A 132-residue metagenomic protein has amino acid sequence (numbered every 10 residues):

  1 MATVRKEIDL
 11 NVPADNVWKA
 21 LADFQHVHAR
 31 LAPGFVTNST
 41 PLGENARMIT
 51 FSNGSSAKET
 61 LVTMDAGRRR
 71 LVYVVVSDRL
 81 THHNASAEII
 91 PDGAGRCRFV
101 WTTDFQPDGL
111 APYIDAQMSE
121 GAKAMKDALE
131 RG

Functional and structural regions predicted by a protein language model:
M1-T40: Hydrophobic ligand-binding cavity/cleft-lining segments
A2-V4, S55, R69, H83 (+1 more regions): Residues at beta-strand starts and edge strands
R5-E7, S56-K58, N84-S86, D115: Well-ordered beta-strand positions in beta-sheet-rich domains
E7-N11, T50, T60, E88: Generic structural detector for well-ordered beta-strands
N11-D15, T63-G67, I89-R98: A short, structured loop/turn motif at beta-sheet edges
Q25-R79, N84, F105, E120 (+1 more regions): Glycine-rich portal/gate segments that line the openings of hydrophobic small-molecule binding cavities
V75-A128: Beta-strand/loop substructures that line and gate deep hydrophobic ligand-binding cavities in soluble
